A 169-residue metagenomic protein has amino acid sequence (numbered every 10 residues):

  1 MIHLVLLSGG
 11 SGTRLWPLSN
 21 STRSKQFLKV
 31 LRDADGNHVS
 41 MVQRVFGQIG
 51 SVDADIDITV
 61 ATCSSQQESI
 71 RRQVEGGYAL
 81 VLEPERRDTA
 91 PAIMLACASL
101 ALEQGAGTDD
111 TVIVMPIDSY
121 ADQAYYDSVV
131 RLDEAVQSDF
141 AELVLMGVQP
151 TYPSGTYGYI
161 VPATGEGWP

Functional and structural regions predicted by a protein language model:
M1-I70, G76-R87, S99, Y126 (+1 more regions): N-terminal glycine-rich phosphate-binding loop and ensuing alpha1 helix
W16, G167-P169: Proteins with a high burden of low-complexity, intrinsically disordered sequence enriched in S/T/G/P/A and R, requiring
E75-E166: Conserved beta-loop-beta/alpha segment of the NTase-like Rossmann-fold superfamily that binds/positions NTPs
